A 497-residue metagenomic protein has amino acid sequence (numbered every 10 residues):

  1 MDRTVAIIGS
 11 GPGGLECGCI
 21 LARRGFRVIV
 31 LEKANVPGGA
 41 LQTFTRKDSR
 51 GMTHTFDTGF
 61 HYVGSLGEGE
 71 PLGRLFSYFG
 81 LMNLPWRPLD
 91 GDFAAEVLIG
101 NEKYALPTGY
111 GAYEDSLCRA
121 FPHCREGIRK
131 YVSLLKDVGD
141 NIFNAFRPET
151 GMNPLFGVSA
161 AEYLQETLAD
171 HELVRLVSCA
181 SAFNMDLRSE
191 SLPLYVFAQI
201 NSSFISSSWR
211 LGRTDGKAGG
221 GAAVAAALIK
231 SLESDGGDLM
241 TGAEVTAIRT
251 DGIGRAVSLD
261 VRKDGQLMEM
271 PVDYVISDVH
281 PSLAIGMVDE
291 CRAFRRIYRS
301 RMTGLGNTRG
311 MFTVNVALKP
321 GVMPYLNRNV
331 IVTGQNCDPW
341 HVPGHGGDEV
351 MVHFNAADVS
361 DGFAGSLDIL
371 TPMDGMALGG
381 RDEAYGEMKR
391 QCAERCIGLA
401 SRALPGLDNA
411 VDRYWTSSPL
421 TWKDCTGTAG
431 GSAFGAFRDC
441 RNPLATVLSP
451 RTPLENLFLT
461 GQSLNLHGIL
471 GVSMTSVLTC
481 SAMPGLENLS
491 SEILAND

Functional and structural regions predicted by a protein language model:
D2-K130, L134: N-terminal glycine-rich phosphate/pyrophosphate-binding loop and immediately adjacent elements
G100-L192: Rossmann-like flavin
V174-L187, G406-L466: A glycine-rich dinucleotide-binding beta-alpha-beta segment and adjacent secondary-structure elements that constitute
N201-A256, D260: Helical element adjacent to the flavin cofactor pocket in flavoenzyme catalytic cores
T246-G362: Mid-domain catalytic core of redox enzymes that form a hydrophobic substrate pocket/lid adjacent to a catalytic redox
K319-L420: C-terminal segments that line or cap access tunnels to active or ligand-binding sites in enzymes and enzyme-associated
Q462-M483: A conserved FAD-binding loop/helix module that cradles the flavin
G485-D497: Active-site-proximal substrate-binding core of FAD-dependent oxidoreductases
